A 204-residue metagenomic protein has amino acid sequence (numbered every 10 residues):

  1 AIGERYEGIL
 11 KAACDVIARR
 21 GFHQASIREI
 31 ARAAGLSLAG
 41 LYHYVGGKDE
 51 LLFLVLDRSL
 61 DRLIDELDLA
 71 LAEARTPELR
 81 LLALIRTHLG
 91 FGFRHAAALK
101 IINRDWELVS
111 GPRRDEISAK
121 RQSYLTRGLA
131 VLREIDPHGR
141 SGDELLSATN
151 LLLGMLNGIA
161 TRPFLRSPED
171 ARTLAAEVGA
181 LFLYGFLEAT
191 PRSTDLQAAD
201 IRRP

Functional and structural regions predicted by a protein language model:
R5, I9-I17, H88, L156 (+1 more regions): Short hydrophobic clusters on alpha-helical segments that form packing/core surfaces in small helical domains
G8, A12, V16-E50, L54: Helix-turn-helix
L54, D68-A97, A148-L152, A175: Hydrophobic alpha-helical connector segments
V55, S59, T190-P191: Alpha-helical bundle regulatory/interaction domains
R58-D68, F91, G111-P137, L146-N150 (+2 more regions): Amphipathic alpha-helical packing segments from all-alpha helical-bundle domains
L67-A70, A74, I102-W106, I159 (+1 more regions): Secondary-structure edge/capping motif, primarily at the C-terminal ends of alpha-helices and the immediately following
G90, T126-E134, M155, T161-P204: C-terminal peripheral helix-coil segments that are non-catalytic and often amphipathic
F93-P112, T161: Amphipathic alpha-helical segments used for helix-helix packing
